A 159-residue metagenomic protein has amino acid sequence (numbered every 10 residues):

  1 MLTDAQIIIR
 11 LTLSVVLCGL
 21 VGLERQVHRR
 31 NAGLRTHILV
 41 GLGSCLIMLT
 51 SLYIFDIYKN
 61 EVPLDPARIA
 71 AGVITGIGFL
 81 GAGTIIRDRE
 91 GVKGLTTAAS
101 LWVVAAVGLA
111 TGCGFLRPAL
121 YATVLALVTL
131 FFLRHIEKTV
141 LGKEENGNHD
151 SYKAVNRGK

Functional and structural regions predicted by a protein language model:
M1-A67, L116, H135, A154-K159: Alpha-helical transmembrane segments and their membrane-interface boundaries that form or gate the permeation pathway
R10, R68-I69, G114-L127: Loop-to-transmembrane alpha-helix initiation sites
V15, I77, T123-V124: Residue-level signal for the membrane-embedded core of alpha-helical transmembrane segments, especially mid-helix
G19-R30, F79-K93, L133-K138: C-terminal ends of transmembrane helices
L39-L49, G72-T75, A99-G112, A154-N156: Small-residue-rich segments of transmembrane alpha-helices in multi-pass membrane proteins, especially helix faces
N60-G81: Alpha-helical transmembrane-segment detector that highlights a single hydrophobic TM helix and its immediate
L125-H135: Alpha-helical transmembrane segments and their membrane-interface exit regions
E137-K159: Intrinsically disordered, low-complexity non-transmembrane regions of multi-pass membrane transporters
